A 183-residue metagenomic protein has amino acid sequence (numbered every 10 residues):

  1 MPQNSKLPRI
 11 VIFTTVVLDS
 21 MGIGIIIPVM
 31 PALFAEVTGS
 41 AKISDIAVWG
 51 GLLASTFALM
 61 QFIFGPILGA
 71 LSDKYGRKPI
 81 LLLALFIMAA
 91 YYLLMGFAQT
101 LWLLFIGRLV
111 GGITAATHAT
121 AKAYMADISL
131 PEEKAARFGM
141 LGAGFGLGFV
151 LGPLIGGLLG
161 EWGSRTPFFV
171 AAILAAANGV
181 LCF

Functional and structural regions predicted by a protein language model:
S5-E36: Pair of pore-lining "gating" transmembrane helices in MFS-fold secondary transporters
V17, Y91, W102-A116: Hydrophobic core of transmembrane alpha-helices in multi-pass small-molecule transporters, especially MFS/SLC-type
L33-Q61: Extracellular/periplasmic helix-loop-helix junction of adjacent transmembrane segments in MFS-like secondary
F34-A35, L71-S72, I155-E161: Interfacial helix-cap and linker-helix signal at transmembrane-aqueous boundaries of multi-pass secondary transporters
A58-P66, A116, F149-V150: Residue-level signature of mid-helix packing/kink "hotspots" within the transmembrane helices of 12-pass Major
F62-Q99: Conserved MFS/SLC helix-loop-helix module at the cytosolic interface between two early adjacent transmembrane helices
G107-G146: Cytoplasmic helix-loop-helix junction between adjacent transmembrane helices in 12-TM secondary transporters
G144-F183: Helix-loop-helix hairpin linking two adjacent transmembrane segments in secondary transporters
